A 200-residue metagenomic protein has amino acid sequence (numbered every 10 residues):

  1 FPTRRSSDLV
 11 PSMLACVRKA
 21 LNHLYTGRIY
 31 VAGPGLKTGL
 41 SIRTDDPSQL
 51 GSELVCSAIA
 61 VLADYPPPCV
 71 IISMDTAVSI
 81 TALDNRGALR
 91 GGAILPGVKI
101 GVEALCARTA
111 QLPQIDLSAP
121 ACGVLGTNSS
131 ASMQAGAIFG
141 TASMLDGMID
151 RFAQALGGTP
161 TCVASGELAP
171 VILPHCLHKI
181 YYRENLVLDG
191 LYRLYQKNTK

Functional and structural regions predicted by a protein language model:
F1-S6: Short, small-residue-biased leader/transition segments that mark boundaries at the very start of proteins
S7-V10, S165-E167: Structural motif
P11-L14, K37-G39, V78-I80, A169-I172: Short, active-site-adjacent cap segments at secondary-structure transitions
C16-H23, P174-L177: Short, aromatic/basic amphipathic alpha-helical patches
K19, I59, P170: Active-site phosphate/pyrophosphate- and oxyanion-stabilizing loops and adjacent acidic/basic residues in soluble
R28-Y30, L36-R108, I138-R151, I180: Phosphate-binding/catalytic loop of phosphoryl-transfer enzymes
Y65-V70, G101-K200: ATP-binding/phosphotransfer module of carbohydrate and carboxylate kinases, centering on a glycine-rich
